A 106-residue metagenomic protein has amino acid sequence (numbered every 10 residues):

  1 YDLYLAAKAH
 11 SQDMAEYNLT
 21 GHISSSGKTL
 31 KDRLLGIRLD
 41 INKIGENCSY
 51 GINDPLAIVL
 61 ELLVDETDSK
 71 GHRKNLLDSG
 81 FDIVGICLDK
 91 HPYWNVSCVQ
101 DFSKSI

Functional and structural regions predicted by a protein language model:
Y1-L3: Cell wall/extracellular polymer interaction/catalysis modules
L5, A9-M14, S25-S105: A well-ordered secondary-structure block
Y17-T20: Electron-transfer interface patches adjacent to heme c in soluble/periplasmic c-type cytochromes and di-/multiheme
